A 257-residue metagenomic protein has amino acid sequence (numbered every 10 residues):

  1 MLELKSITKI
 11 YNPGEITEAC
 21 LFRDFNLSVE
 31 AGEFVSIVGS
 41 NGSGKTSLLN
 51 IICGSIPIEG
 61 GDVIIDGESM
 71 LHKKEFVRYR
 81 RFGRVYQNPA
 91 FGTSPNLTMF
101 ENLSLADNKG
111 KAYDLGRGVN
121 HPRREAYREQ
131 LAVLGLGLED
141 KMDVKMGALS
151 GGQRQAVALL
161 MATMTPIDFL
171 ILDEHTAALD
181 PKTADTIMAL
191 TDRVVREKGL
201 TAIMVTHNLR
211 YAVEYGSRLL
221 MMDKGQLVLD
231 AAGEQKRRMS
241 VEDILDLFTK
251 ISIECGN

Functional and structural regions predicted by a protein language model:
M1, I10-D24, K74: A short, flexible loop at the N-terminus of ABC-type nucleotide-binding domains that lies
V38-S40: The feature captures the beta-strand-to-loop junction immediately N-terminal to the Walker
C53: Helix-to-loop junction immediately C-terminal to a conserved catalytic motif
G61-S69, A231: Conserved ABC transporter NBD signature motif
M70-G83, F91, Y113, N120 (+1 more regions): ABC ATPase NBD coupling module
L97-A112: Q-loop/switch helix immediately C-terminal to the Walker
T206-H207: H-loop/switch region of ABC-family ATPase nucleotide-binding domains
Q226-K250: Conserved beta-strand-loop-alpha-helix hinge in the C-terminal portion of ABC ATPase nucleotide-binding domains
